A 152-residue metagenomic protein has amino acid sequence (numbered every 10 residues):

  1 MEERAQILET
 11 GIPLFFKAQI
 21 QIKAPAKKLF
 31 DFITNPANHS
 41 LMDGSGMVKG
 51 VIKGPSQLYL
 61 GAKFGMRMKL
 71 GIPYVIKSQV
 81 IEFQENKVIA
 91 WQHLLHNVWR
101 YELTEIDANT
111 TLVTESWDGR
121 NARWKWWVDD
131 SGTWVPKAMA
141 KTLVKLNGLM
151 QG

Functional and structural regions predicted by a protein language model:
M1-G54: Hydrophobic ligand-binding cavity/cleft-lining segments
I7-E9, K69, Q92, T104: Residues embedded in well-ordered secondary-structure elements
G11, Y59, I106-A108: Surface-exposed coil/turn segments at beta-strand junctions on protein surfaces, enriched
Q21, G50-V98, L112, K141-G152: Glycine-rich portal/gate segments that line the openings of hydrophobic small-molecule binding cavities
Q21-P25, R67-G71, T104-I106, S116-R120: Solvent-exposed residues in well-ordered beta-strands and their adjoining turns, especially edge/terminal strands
K28-F30, Y74-I76, Y101, R123-K125: Short acidic, gly/pro-rich beta-turn/loop elements at beta-sheet edges and active-site/ligand-binding grooves
D43, L70-I72, I89, G119-N121 (+1 more regions): Catalytic cores of transferase enzymes with a strong primary signal for eukaryotic protein kinases
Q92-K141, L146-G148: Beta-strand/loop substructures that line and gate deep hydrophobic ligand-binding cavities in soluble
